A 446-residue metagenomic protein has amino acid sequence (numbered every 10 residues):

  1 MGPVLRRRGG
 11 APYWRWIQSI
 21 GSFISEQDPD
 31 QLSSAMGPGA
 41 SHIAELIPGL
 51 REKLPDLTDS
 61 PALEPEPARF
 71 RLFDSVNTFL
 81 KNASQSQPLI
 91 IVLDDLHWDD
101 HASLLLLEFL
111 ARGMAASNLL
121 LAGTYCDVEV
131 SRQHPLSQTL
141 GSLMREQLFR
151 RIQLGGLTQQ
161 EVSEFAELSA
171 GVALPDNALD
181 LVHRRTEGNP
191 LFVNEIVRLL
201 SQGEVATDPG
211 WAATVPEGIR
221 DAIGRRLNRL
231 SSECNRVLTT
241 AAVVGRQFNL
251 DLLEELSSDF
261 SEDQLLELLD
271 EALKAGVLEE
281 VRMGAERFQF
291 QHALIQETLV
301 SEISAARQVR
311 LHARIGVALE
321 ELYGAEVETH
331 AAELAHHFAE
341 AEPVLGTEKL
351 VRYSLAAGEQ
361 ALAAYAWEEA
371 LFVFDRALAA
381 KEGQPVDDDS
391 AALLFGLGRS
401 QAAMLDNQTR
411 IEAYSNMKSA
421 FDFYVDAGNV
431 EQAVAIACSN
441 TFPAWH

Functional and structural regions predicted by a protein language model:
M1-G9, Y125-C126, L154-G155: A short hydrophobic beta-strand->loop->alpha-helix junction that borders the nucleotide-binding pocket of P-loop NTPases
Y13-I90, L140-L148, L157-E167, E204 (+3 more regions): Conserved Walker-type P-loop NTP-binding/catalytic site
Q18, G155-L157, E161-F372, R376-K381: Short secondary-structure boundary elements
L80-S103, L120: Conserved P-loop NTPase "ATPase switch" module shared by AAA+ and STAND
L106-Q153: Sensor-1/coupling segment of RecA-like P-loop NTPase cores
Y125, T298, H336, A356-A363 (+2 more regions): Tandem amphipathic alpha-helical repeat scaffolds
E326-E333, G346-K349, E369, D387-G396 (+2 more regions): Structural signature of alpha-solenoid helical repeat junctions
Y353, V373, A380, T409 (+3 more regions): Alpha-helical solenoid repeat scaffolds, predominantly canonical TPR units
